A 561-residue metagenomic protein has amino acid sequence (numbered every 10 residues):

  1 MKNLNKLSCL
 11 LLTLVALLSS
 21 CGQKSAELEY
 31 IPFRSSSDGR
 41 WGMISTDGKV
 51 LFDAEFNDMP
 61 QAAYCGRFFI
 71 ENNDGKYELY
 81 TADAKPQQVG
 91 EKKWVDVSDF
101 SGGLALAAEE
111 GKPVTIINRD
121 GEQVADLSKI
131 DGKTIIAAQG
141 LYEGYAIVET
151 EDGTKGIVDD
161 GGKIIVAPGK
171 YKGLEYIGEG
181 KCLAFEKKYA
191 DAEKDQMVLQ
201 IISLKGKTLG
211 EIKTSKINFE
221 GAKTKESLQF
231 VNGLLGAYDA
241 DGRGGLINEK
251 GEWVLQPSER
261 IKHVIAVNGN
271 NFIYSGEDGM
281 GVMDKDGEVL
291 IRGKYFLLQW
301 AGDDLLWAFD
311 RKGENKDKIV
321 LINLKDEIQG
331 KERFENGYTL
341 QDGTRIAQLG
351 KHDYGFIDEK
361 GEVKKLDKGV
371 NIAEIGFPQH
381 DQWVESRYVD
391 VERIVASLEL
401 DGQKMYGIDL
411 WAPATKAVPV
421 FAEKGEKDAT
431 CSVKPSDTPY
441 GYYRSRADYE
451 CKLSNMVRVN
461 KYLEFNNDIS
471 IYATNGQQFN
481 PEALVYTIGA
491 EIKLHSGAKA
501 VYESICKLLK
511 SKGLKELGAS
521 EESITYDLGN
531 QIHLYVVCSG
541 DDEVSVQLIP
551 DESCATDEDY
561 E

Functional and structural regions predicted by a protein language model:
M1-C9: Bacterial N-terminal signal peptides that target proteins for export
L18-S20: C-terminal motif of bacterial Sec signal peptides marking the signal peptidase cleavage site
G22-V389: Residue-level detector of conserved, function-critical positions
Q23-K24, F377-A519, I549-E561: Short helix/turn-capping signatures at newly exposed starts of structured segments
I532-E543: Short, exposed beta-strand-loop hairpins at the edges of beta-sheets in extracellular/periplasmic proteins
